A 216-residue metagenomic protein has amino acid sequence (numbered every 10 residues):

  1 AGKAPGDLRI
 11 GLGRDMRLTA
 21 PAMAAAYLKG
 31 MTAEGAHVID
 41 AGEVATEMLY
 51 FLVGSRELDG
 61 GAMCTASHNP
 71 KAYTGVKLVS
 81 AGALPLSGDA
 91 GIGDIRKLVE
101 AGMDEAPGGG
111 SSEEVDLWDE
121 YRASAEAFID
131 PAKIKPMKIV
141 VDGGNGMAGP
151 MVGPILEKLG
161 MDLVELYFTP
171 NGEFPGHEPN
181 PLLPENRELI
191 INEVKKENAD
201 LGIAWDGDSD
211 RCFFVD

Functional and structural regions predicted by a protein language model:
A1-P5: Short, basic/hydrophobic alpha-helical segments
G6-Y73, I155-F214: N-terminal small/polar loop signature for handling phosphorylated ligands or for N-terminal nucleophile
T74-E197: Gly/Ser/Thr-enriched, mixed-charge loops and adjacent short helices that form phosphate/oxyanion-binding elements
S80-G82, D206, D216: Short acidic-glycine loop/turn motifs at beta-strand connectors
